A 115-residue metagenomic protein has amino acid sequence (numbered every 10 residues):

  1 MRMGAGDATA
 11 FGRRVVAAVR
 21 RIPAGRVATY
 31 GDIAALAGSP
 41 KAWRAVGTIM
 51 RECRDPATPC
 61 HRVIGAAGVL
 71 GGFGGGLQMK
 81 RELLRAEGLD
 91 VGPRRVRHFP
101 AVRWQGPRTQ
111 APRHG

Functional and structural regions predicted by a protein language model:
M1-G115: Nucleic acid-binding interface residues in structured DNA/RNA-binding domains, emphasizing the DNA-engaging scaffolds
